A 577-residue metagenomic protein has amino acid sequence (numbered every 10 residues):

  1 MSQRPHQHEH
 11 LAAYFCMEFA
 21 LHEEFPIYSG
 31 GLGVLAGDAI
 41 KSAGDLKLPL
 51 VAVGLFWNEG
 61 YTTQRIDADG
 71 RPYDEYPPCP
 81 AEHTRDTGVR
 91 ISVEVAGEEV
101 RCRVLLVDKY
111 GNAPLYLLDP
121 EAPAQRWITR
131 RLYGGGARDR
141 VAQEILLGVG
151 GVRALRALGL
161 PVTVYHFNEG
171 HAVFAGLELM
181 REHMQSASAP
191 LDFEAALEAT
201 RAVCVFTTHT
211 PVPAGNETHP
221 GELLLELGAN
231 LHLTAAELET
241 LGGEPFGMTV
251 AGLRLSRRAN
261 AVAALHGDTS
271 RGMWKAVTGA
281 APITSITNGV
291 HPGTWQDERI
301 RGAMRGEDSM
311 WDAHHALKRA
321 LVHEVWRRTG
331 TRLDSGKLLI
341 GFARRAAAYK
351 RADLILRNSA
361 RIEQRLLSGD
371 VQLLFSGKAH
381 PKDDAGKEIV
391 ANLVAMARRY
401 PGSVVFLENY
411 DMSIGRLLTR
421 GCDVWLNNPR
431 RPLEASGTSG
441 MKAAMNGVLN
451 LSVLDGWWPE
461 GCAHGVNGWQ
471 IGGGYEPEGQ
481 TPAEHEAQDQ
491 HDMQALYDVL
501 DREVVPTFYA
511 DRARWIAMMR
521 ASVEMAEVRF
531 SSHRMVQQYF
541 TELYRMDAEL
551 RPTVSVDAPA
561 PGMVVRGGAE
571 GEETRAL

Functional and structural regions predicted by a protein language model:
M1-L577: Catalytic cores of carbohydrate-active enzymes across secretory and cytosolic contexts
